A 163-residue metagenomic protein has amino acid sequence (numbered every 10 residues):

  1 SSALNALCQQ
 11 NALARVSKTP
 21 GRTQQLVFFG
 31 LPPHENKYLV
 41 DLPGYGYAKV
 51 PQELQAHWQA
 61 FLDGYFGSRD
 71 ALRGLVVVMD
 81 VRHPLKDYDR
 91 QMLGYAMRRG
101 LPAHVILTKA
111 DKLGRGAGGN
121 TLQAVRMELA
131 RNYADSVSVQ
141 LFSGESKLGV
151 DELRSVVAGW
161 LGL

Functional and structural regions predicted by a protein language model:
S1-K49, G162-L163: Conserved G1/Walker A P-loop phosphate-binding module
A12, Q25, L54-W58, A71 (+6 more regions): Helical mechanochemical/support elements of P-loop NTPase systems and associated helical scaffolds
P20-T23, G30-E35, F66-L72, Y95-R99 (+1 more regions): Conserved catalytic network of the ASCE P-loop NTPase/AAA+ motor domain
K37, A103, V137-V139: Hydrophobic anchor at the start of a short beta-strand that flanks the dinucleotide cofactor-binding loop
D41, T108, S143: Active-site glycine-centered loops adjacent to acidic/histidine catalytic or metal-binding residues that shape
Y45-Q55, D111-G114: Flexible beta-alpha connector loops of hexameric P-loop NTPases
L54-H83, G94-I106: Inter-motif core of Ras-like GTPase G domains
K112-L163: Canonical P-loop GTPase G-domain recognition
